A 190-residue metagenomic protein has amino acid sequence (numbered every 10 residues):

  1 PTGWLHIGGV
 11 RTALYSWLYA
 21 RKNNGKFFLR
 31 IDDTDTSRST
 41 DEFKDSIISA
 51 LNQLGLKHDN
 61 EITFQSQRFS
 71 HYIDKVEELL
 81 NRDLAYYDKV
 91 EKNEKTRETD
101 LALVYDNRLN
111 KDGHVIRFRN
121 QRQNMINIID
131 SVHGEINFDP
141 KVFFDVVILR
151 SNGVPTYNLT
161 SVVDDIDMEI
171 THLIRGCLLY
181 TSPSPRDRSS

Functional and structural regions predicted by a protein language model:
P1-I48, F143-L179: N-terminal catalytic cores of NTP/NDP-binding nucleotidyl/phosphoryl-transfer enzymes
V10, L29, T96, N107 (+2 more regions): Short, intrinsically disordered low-complexity segments
K22, N124, T171, D187-R188: A very general structural signal that marks isolated residues within well-ordered alpha-helical segments
G25, L56-D59, R188-S190: Secondary-structure boundary/capping residues
T40-R150: Active-site neighborhoods of enzyme catalytic cores
Y180-S190: Single conserved hydrophobic/aromatic residue that forms the stacking wall/gate of nucleotide- or nucleobase-binding
